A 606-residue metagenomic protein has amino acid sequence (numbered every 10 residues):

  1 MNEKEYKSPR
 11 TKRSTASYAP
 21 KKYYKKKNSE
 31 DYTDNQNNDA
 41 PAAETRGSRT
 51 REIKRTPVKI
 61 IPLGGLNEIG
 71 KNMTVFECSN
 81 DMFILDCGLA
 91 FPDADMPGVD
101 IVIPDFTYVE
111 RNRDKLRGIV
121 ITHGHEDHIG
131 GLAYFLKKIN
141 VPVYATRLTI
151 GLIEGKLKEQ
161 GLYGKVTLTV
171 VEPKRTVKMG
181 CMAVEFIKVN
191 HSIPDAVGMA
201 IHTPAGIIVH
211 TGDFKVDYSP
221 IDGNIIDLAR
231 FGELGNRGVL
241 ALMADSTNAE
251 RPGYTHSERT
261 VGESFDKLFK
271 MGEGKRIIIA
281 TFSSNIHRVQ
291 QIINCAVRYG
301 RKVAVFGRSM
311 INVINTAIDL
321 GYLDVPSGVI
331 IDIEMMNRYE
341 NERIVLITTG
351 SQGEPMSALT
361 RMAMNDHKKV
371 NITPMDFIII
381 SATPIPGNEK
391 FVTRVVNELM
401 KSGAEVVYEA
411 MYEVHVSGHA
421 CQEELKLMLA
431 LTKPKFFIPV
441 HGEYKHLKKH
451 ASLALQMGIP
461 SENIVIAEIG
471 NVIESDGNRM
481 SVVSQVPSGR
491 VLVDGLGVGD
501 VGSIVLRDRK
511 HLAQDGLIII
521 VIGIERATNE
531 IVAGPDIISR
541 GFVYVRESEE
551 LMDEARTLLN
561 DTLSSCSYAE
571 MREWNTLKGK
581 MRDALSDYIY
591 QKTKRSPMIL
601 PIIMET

Functional and structural regions predicted by a protein language model:
M1-E52: Intrinsically disordered, low-complexity RNA-associated tracts
N38-V120, H125-Y339, S357-N371, K390-R394: His/Asp/Glu-rich metal-coordinating catalytic cores of metallo-dependent phosphodiesterases/hydrolases acting on
I60, L168-V170, A241-M243, I378 (+3 more regions): Conserved beta-strand scaffold positions in the cores of enzyme catalytic domains, especially in NTP/NDP-utilizing
L66, A90-A94, G98-P104, K115-L116 (+5 more regions): A glycine- and charged-residue-rich anion-binding loop/surface
P142, I438, L600-I603: Short glycine-rich phosphate-binding loop at a beta-alpha junction
L157, A454, I589: Conserved hydrophobic residues forming the short capping helix/wall of the S-adenosyl-L-methionine
R251-S381, I385-E554, L558-M571, K578: Hard-cation-handling environments
E570-T606: C-terminal tails and terminal domains of large nucleic-acid-associated and other macromolecular-machine proteins
